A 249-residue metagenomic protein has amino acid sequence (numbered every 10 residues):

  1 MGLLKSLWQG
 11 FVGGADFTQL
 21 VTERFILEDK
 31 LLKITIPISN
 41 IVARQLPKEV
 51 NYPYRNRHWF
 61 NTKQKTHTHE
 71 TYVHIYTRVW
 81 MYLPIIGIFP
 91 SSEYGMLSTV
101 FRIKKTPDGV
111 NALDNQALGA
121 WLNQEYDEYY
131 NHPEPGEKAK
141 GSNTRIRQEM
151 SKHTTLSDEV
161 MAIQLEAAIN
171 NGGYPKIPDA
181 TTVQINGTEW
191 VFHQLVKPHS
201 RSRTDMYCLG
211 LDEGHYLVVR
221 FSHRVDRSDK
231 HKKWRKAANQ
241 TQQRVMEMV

Functional and structural regions predicted by a protein language model:
M1-R203, E213, R220-M248: N-terminal targeting sequences that direct proteins away from the cytosol to non-cytosolic compartments
C208-G214: Short glycine/proline-enriched loop/turn "hinge" motifs that connect secondary-structure elements and lie
